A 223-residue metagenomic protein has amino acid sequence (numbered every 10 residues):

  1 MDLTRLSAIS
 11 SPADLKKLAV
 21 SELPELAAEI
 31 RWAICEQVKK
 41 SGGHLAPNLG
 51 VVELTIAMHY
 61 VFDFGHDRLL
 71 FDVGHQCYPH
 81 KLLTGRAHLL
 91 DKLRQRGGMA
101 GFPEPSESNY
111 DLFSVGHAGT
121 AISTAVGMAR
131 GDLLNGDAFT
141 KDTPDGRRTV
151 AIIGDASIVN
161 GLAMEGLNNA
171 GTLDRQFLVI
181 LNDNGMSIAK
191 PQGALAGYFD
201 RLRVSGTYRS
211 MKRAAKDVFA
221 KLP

Functional and structural regions predicted by a protein language model:
M1-E36: Cofactor-/ligand-binding subdomain signature composed of acidic, glycine-rich, tryptophan-containing flexible loops
S11-K16, C35-G43, E107-S114: Glycine- and acidic
S21, W32, K40, F139 (+1 more regions): Conserved short alpha-helical segments that host acidic/polar catalytic motifs at enzyme active sites
A28, W32-K39, D63, H88 (+7 more regions): Generic secondary-structure signature for well-ordered alpha-helical cores
H44-L173: Cofactor-binding active-site loop characterized by glycine-rich and histidine/acidic residues
D72, V150-I153, L178-N182, A189: Generic beta-strand/beta-sheet core signal
N160-N184, A196-R203: A short alpha/beta connector and helix-capping loop motif
N184-P223: Long, well-ordered, tryptophan-enriched scaffold segments
